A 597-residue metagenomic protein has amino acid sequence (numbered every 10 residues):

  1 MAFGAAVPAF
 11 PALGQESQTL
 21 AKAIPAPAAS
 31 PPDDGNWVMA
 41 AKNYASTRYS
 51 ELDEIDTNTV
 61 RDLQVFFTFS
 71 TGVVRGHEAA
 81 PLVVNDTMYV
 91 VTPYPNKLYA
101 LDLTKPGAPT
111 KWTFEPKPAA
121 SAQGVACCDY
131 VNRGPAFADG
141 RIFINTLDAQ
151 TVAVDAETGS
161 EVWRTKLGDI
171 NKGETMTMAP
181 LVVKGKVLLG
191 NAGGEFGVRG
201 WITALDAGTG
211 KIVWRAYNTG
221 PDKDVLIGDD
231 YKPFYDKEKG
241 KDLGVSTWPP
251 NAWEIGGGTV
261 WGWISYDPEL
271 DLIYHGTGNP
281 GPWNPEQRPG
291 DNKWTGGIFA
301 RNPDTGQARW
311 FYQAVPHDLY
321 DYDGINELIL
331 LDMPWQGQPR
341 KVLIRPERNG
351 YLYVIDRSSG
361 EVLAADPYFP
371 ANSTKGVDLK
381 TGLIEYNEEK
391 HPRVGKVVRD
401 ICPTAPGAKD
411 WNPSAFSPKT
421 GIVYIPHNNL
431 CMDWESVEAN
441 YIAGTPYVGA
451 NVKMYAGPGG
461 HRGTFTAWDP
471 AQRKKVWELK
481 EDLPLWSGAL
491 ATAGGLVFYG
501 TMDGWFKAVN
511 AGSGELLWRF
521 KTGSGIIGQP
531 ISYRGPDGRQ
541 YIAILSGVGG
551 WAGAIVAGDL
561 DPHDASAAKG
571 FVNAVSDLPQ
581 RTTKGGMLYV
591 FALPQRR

Functional and structural regions predicted by a protein language model:
E16-V65, V225-K239, Y386-K390, M454-Y455 (+1 more regions): Blade/loop signatures of beta-propeller domains
W37-A41, G76-K97, G124-T151, T175-R199 (+8 more regions): Repeat-blade elements of multi-bladed beta-propeller folds
S50-G168, A491-T492: N-terminal cofactor/phosphate-binding cores enriched in small/glycine residues, especially glycine-rich loops such as
F69-A80, T113-A136, R164-A179, Y217-W263 (+10 more regions): Extracytoplasmic beta-rich repeat domains
L103, G134-L167, K172-N218, Y353-L363: Hydrophobic or amphipathic alpha-helical targeting/insertion segments
V154, T158-G159, G200-K211, D291-Q307 (+4 more regions): Beta-propeller blade signature
L189-W201, W248-P249, H275-N292, N429-P458 (+1 more regions): Short, conserved, GDST-rich strand-edge loop motifs in beta-rich repeat architectures
N349, T492-G585, Y589-R596: C-terminal structured "cap/appendage" subdomains that terminate the fold
